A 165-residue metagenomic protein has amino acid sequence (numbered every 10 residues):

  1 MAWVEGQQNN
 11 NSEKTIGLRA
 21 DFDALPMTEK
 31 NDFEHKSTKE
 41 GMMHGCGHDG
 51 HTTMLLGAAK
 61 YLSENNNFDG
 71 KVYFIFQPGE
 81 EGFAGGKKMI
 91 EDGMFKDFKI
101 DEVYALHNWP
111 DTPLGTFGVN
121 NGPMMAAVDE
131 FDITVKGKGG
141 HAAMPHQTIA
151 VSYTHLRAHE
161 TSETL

Functional and structural regions predicted by a protein language model:
M1-H44, T53, K60-F68: Acidic/His- and Gly-rich active-site-bordering loop/insert found across diverse amide/peptide-bond hydrolases
L18, H48, M89, H141 (+1 more regions): Divalent metal-coordination and catalytic microenvironments
M42-T53, A105-W109, K138-Q147: Histidine-centered catalytic micro-motifs
G50-N121: Acidic/histidine-rich catalytic neighborhood of metal-dependent amide-processing enzymes
G122-V128: Short glycine/proline-enriched loop/turn "hinge" motifs that connect secondary-structure elements and lie
T154-T161: Conserved small/polar residues in nucleotide/adenosyl-binding loops
E163-L165: Single conserved hydrophobic/aromatic residue that forms the stacking wall/gate of nucleotide- or nucleobase-binding
